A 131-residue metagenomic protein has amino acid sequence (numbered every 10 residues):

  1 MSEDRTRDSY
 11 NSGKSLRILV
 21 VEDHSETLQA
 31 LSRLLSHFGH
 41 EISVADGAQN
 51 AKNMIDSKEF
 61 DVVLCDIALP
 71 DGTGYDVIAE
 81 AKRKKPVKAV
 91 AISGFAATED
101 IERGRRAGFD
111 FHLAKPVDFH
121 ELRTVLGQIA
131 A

Functional and structural regions predicted by a protein language model:
M1-L19, H120-A131: Non-catalytic signal-transmission and effector/linker regions of two-component phosphorelay proteins
E22, L69: Conserved acidic carboxylate
S25-S43: Two-component/phosphorelay signaling modules centered on CheY-like receiver
V44-V62: Acidic, metal-coordinating helix/loop segments flanking the phosphotransfer/catalytic sites of two-component signaling
G47, T73-D76: Acidic catalytic/metal-coordinating carboxylates
D66, S93: Active-site residues of response regulator receiver
Y75-V87, L126: Short amphipathic alpha-helix used as the core "switch/output" element in two-component signaling
D76, A96-F111, T124: Alpha4 helix (beta4-alpha4-beta5 surface) of REC/receiver domains from two-component response regulators
